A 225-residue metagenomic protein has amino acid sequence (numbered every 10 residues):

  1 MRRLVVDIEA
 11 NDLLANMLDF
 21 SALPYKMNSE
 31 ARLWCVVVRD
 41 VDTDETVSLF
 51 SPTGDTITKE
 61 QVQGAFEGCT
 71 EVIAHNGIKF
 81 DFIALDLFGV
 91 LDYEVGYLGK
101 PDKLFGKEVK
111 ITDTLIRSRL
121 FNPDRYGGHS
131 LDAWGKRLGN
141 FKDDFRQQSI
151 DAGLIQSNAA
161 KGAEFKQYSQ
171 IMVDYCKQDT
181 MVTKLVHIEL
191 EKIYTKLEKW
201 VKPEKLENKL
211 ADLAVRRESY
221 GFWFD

Functional and structural regions predicted by a protein language model:
M1-R125: Conserved RNase H-like, two-metal-ion catalytic cores of nucleic-acid enzymes
S48-T53, K136, K196-V201, K205: Short alpha-helical "patches" and their helix-cap loops
T56-E60, G64, L115, H129-D132 (+2 more regions): Generic alpha-helical secondary structure signal
G68, A84, F88, W134-L138 (+2 more regions): Generic, well-ordered alpha-helical scaffold segments in large soluble proteins
L91-D92, L98, F141-K142, I155 (+1 more regions): Short coil/loop linkers at secondary-structure junctions
P101-T114, S149-D225: Mixed-charge, glycine-rich, non-catalytic linkers/tails in nucleic-acid processing enzymes
T114-Q147, I171, Q178: Internal, well-ordered alpha/beta segment that forms a basic, Gly-enriched binding/recognition surface
